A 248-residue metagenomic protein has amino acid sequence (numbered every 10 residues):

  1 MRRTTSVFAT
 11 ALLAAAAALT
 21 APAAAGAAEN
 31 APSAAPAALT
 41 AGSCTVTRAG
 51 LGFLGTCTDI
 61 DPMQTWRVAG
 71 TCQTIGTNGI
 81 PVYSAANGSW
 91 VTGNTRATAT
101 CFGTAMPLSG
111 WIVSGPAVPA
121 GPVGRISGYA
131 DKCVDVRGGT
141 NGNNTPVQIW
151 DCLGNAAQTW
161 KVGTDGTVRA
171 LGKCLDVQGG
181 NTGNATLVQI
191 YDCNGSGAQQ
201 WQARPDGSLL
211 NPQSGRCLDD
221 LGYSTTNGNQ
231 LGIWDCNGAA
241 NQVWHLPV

Functional and structural regions predicted by a protein language model:
M1-A31: Secretory targeting and sorting signals
A25-S43: Low-complexity, acidic Ser/Thr/Pro-rich repeat tracts that form intrinsically disordered stalk/linker regions of very
L39-Q73: Short, surface-exposed binding/anchoring microloops in extracellular/periplasmic proteins
G42, G55, G70, A99 (+7 more regions): Extracellular secreted precursors and ectodomains with disulfide-bonded cysteine-rich loops/domains
V46, D59, T74, F102-G103 (+6 more regions): Disulfide-rich extracellular modules and peptides
D61-A86, C152-V162: N-terminal, post-signal-peptide region of Sec/Tat-exported proteins
T77-T98, S109, S114-G115: Short Trp-Ser/Thr-centered turn/loop motifs at beta-strand boundaries
V118-N141, A156-T182, A198-T225, V243-V248: Extracellular glycan-recognition/adhesion modules and their associated mucin-like linkers
